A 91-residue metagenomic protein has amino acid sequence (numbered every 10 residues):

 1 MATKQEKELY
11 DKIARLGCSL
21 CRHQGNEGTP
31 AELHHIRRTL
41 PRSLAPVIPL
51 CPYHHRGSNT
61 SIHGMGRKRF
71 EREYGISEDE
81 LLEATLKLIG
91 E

Functional and structural regions predicted by a protein language model:
T3-E32: Short cysteine-rich loop/turn motifs with clustered Cys
E6, L40, E78-L82: Short amphipathic alpha-helical segments that mediate assembly, nucleic-acid/protein binding, or membrane association
I13, H35, C51: Divalent metal-coordination and catalytic microenvironments
N26, I48-E71: Short Cys/His-centered divalent metal-binding micro-motifs
R37-V47, E73: Short linker/helix segments within small regulatory modules
P52-Y53, E73-E91: Short Fe-S-cluster ligation motifs
